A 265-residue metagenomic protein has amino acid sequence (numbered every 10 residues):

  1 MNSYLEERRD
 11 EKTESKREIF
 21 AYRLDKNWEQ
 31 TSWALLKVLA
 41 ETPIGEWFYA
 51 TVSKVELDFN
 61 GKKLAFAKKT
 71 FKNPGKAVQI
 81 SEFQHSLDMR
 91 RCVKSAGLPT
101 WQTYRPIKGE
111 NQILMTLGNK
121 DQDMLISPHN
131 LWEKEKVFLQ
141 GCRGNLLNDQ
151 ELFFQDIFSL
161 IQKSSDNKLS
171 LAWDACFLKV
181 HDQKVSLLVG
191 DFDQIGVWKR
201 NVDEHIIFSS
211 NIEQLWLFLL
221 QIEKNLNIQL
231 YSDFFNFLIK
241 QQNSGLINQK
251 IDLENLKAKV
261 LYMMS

Functional and structural regions predicted by a protein language model:
M1-T42: Juxta-kinase regulatory segment immediately upstream of eukaryotic protein kinase catalytic domains
A21-R23, A34-R91: ATP-binding glycine-rich loop module of kinase domains
V52-V55, Q155-R200: Active-site acidic catalytic loop and adjacent metal/ATP-binding pocket of ATP-dependent phosphoryl transfer enzymes
D58-L64, E110-L114, V180-S186: Short, solvent-exposed loop/turn segments that connect beta-strands within catalytic domains and beta-strand-rich
F66, P99, I113, L125 (+2 more regions): Protein kinase-like catalytic core scaffold
Q79, G97-E151: Conserved structural core of kinase catalytic domains
D88, L147-Q162: Amphipathic alpha-helical segments that line or abut small-molecule/effector binding pockets and mediate allosteric
D149, H181, V185-S265: C-lobe/activation-segment region of protein kinase-like
